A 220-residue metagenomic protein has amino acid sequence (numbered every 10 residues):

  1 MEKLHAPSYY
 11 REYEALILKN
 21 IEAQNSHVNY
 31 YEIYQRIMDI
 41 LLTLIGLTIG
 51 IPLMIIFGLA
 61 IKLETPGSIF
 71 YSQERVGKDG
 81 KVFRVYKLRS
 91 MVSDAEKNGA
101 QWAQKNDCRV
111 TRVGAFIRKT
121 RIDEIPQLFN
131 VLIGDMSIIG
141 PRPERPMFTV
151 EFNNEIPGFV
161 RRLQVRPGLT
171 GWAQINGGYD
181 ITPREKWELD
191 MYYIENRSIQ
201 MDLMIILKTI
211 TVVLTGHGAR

Functional and structural regions predicted by a protein language model:
E2-H5, N25, R161-R220: C-terminal terminal-structure detector
P7-E14, Y71-R109, T170-E188: Short, glycine-rich, amphipathic interfacial segments at transmembrane boundaries or analogous
Y10, E22, S26-A95, N130 (+2 more regions): A hydrophobic, helix-centered structural microdomain
L18-K19: Extended alpha-helical scaffold/coiled-coil
T48-I51, T120-D123, I139, G178 (+1 more regions): Residue-level signal for short amphipathic helical patches enriched in basic/charged and nearby hydrophobic residues
Q104-R166, I205-V213: A short, structured surface patch at a secondary-structure boundary
